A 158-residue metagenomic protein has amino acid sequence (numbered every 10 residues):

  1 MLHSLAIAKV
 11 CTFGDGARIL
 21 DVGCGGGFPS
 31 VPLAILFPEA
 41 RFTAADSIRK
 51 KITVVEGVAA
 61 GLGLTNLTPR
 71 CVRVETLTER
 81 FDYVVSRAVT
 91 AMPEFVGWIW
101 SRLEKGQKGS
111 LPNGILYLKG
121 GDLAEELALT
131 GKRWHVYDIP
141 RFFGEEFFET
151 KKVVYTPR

Functional and structural regions predicted by a protein language model:
L2-S86, V96: Conserved SAM/SAH cofactor-binding pocket of Class I
C11, L103, Q107-G109: A generic alpha-to-beta junction signature in SAM-dependent methyltransferases
G25, A88-A91, L123: Short glycine-rich anion-binding loops that position phosphate/pyrophosphate groups of nucleotides and phosphorylated
R41, N66-T68, G114, R133-V136: Conserved beta-strand segments of alpha/beta enzyme cores
V72, I99, G121-A124: Non-DNA-binding regulatory cores of transcription-related proteins, predominantly C-terminal effector-binding
M92-S101: A short, conserved alpha-helix within the catalytic core of class I
Q107-D122: Conserved beta-strand signature within the Rossmann-like core of class I S-adenosyl-L-methionine
G120-R158: Active-site capping/gating segments
